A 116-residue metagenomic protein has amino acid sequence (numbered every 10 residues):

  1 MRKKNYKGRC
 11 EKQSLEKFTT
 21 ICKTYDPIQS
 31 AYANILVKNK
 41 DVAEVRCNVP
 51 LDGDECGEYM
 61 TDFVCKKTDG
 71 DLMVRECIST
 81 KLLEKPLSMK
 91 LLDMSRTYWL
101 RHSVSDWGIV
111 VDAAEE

Functional and structural regions predicted by a protein language model:
M1-E116: Electrostatic, structured charged patches in enzyme active sites and in nucleic-acid/phosphate-binding
